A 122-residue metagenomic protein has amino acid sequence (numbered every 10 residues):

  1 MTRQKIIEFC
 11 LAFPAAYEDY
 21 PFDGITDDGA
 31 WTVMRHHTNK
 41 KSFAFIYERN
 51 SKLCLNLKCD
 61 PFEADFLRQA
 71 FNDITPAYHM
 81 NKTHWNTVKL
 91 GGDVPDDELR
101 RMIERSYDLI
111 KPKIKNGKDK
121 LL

Functional and structural regions predicted by a protein language model:
M1-L122: Charge-dense, helix-prone N-terminal extensions
